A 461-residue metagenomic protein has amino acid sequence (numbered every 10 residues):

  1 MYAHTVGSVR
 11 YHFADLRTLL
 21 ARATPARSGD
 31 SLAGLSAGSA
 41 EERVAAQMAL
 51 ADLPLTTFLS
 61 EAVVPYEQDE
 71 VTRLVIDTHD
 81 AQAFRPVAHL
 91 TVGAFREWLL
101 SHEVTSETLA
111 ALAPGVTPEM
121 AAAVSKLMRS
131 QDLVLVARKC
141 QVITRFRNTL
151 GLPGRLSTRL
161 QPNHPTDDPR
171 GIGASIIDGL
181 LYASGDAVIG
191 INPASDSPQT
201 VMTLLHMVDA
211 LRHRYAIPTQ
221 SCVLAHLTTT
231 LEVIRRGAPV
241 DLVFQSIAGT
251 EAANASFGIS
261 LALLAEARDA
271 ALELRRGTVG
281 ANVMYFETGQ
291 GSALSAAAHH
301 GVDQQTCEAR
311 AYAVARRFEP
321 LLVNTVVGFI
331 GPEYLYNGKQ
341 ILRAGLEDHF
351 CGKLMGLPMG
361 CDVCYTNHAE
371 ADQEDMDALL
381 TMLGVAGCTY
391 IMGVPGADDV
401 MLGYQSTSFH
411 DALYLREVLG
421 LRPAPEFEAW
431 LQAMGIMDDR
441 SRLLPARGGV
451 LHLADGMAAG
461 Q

Functional and structural regions predicted by a protein language model:
M1-G173, L181, D186-Q461: Anaerobic metallocofactor- and corrinoid-dependent redox/one-carbon enzyme cores, especially those from methanogenesis
